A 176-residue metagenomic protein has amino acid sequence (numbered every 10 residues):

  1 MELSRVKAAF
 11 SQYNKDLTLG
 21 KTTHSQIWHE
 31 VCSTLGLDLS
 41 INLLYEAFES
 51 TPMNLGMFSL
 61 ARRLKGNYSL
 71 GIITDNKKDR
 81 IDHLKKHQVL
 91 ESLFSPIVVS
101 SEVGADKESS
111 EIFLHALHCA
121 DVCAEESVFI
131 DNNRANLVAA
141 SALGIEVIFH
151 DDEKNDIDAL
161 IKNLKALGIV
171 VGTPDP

Functional and structural regions predicted by a protein language model:
M1-S59, G66, K77, D158: N-terminal helical cap/lid subdomain that shapes the substrate entry/recognition surface in HAD-like hydrolases
R62-K65, S141: Anion (oxyanion) recognition and catalysis
G66-N67, L93: Structured helix-beta-strand junction loops
S69-G71, E146: Proline-centered loop/turn at the N-terminus of a beta-strand
T74: Conserved phosphate-coupling serine/threonine residues in phosphotransfer and NTP-handling enzymes
K77-P176: Asp-based, Mg2+/Mn2+-dependent phosphohydrolase catalytic module
